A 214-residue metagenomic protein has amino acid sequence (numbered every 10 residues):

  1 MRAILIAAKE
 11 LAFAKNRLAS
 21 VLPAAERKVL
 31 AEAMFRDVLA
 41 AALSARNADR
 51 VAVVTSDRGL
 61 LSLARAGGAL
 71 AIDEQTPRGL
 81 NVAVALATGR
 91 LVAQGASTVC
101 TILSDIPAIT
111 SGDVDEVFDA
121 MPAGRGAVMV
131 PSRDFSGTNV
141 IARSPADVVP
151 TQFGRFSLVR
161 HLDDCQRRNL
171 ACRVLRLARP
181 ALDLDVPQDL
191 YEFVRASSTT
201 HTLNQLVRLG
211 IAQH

Functional and structural regions predicted by a protein language model:
M1-L18: N-terminal nucleotide-binding beta1-loop-alpha1 segment
A31-A48: A short, N-terminal amphipathic alpha-helix
A48-A71: Acidic donor-binding segment of Leloir-type glycosyltransferases
R65-T98, F153, S157-L158: Short phosphate-binding loop-to-helix
C100-I102: Short aromatic-hydrophobic micro-motifs that form the base-stacking/packing surface for donor nucleotide recognition
I109-F135: Conserved donor-nucleotide/metal-binding helix-loop-beta segment in metal-dependent transferases, i.e., the alpha-helix
R143-C165: Short, glycine-/small-residue-rich phosphate/pyrophosphate-handling segment
Q166-H214: Conserved alpha/beta core of the MobA/IspD/sugar-nucleotide pyrophosphorylase nucleotidyltransferase superfamily
